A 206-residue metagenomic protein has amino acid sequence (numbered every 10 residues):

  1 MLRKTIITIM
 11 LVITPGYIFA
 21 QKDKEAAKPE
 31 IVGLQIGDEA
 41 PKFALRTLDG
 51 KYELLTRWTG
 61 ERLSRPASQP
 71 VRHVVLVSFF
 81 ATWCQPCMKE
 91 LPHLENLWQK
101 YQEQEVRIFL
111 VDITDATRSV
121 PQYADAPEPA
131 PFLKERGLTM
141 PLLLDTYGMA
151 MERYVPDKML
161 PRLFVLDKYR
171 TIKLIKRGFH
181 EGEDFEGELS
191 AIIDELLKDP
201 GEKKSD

Functional and structural regions predicted by a protein language model:
M1-T56, L174-I175, K204-D206: N-terminal targeting signals for export/organelle localization
A44-V75: A short beta-strand-turn-helix
L76-V77, I108, L163: Hydrophobic beta-strand anchors of alpha/beta hydrolase catalytic cores
S78-C84, I113-T114: Aromatic-flanked redox-active Cys/Sec active sites in thiol-based oxidoreductases, especially the WC-centered
T82-K89, R162: C-type cytochrome heme c attachment motif
M88-R136, T146-R153: Structural microenvironment flanking redox-active thiols in thiol-disulfide oxidoreductases
R136-T139, L144-I192: Thiol/disulfide oxidoreductase modules built on the thioredoxin-like
A191-D206: Short, solvent-exposed cationic patches
